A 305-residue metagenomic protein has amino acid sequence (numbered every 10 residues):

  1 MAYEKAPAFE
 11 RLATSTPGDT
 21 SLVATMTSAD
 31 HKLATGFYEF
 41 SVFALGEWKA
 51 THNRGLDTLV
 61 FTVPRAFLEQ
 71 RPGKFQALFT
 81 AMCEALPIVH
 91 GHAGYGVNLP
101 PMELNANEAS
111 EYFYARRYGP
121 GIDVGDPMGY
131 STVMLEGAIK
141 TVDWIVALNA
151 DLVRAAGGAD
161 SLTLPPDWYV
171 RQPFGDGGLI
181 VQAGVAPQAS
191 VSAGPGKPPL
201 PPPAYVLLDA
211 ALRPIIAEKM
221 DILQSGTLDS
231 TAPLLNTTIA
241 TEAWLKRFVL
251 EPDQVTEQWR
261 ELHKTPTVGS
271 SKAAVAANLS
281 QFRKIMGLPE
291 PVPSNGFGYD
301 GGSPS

Functional and structural regions predicted by a protein language model:
M1-R117: Internal, hydrophobic cores of structured domains that mediate oligomerization or house catalytic pockets within large
P101-P304: C-terminal interaction module
